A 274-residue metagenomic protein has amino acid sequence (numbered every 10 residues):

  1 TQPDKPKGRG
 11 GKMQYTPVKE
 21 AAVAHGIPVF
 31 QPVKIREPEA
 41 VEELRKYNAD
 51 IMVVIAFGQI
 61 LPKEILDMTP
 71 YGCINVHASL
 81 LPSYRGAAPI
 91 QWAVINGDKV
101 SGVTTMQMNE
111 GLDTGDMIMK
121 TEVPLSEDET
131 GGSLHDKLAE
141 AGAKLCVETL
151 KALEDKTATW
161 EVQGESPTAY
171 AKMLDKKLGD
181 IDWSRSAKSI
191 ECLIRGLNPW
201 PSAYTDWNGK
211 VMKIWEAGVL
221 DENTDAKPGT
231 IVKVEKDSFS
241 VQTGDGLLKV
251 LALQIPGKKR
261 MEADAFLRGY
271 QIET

Functional and structural regions predicted by a protein language model:
T1-K5, T121-P124, E129, Q254: Short, histidine-centered active-site or binding-site loop motifs used for metal coordination, general acid-base
T1-P6, A78-P82: Short, acidic/turn-prone active-site loops that include or flank metal/cofactor- and phosphate-binding residues
Q2-D50: N-terminal glycine-/serine-/threonine-rich beta1-alpha1-beta2 phosphate-ribose binding loop of Rossmann-like
P3, S184-T274: An anion-binding loop in the catalytic cleft
A21, E43, E64-D67, A93 (+1 more regions): Well-formed, non-transmembrane alpha-helical positions, independent of function
I51, I55-M173: Donor/substrate-binding cores of folate-linked one-carbon enzymes
K172-R185: Acyl-group handling in specialized metabolite and lipid biosynthesis
